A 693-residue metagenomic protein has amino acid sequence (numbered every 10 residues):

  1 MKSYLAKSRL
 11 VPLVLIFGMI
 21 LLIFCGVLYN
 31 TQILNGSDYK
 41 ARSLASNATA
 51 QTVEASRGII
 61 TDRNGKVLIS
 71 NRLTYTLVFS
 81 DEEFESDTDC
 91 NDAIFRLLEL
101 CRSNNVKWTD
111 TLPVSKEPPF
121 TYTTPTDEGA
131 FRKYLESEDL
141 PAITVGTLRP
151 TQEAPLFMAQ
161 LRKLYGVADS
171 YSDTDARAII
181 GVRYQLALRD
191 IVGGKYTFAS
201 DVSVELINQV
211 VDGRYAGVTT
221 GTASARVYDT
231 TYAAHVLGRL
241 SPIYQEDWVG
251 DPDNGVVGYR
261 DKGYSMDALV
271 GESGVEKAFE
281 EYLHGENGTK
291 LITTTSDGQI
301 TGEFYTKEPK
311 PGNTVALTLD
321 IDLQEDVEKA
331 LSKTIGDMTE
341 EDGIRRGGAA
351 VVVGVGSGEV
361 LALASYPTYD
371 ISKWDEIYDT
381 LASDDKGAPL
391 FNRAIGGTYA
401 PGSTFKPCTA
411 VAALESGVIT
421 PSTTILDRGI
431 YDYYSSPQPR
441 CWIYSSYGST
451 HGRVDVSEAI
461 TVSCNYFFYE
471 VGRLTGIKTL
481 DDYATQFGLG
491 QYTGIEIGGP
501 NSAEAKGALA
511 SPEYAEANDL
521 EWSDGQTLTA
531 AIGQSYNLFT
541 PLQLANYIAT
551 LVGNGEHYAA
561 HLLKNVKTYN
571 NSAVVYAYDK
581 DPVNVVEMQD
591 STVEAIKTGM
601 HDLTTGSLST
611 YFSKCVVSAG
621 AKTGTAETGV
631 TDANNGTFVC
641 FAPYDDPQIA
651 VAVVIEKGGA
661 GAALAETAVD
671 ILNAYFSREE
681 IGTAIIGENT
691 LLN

Functional and structural regions predicted by a protein language model:
M1-L283, N287-K307, G348-A349: Membrane-proximal periplasmic segments of bacterial cell-envelope enzymes, especially penicillin-binding proteins
I69, Y75, T293-K310, L319 (+5 more regions): Beta-lactam-recognizing serine transpeptidase/beta-lactamase-like catalytic domain environment
E82-F84, I655-G659: A generic structural motif
N91-E99, V204, N208, D212 (+20 more regions): Solvent-exposed, polar/charged alpha-helical surfaces in well-ordered, non-transmembrane soluble domains, broadly
T111-V114, G682-L692: Short, flexible loop/turn segments with low-complexity composition
I300-G348: Conserved, well-ordered alpha-helix/loop/beta-strand core segments that scaffold catalytic motifs
V552, T604, V669-E680: Short amphipathic alpha-helical signal-transduction/dimerization elements
